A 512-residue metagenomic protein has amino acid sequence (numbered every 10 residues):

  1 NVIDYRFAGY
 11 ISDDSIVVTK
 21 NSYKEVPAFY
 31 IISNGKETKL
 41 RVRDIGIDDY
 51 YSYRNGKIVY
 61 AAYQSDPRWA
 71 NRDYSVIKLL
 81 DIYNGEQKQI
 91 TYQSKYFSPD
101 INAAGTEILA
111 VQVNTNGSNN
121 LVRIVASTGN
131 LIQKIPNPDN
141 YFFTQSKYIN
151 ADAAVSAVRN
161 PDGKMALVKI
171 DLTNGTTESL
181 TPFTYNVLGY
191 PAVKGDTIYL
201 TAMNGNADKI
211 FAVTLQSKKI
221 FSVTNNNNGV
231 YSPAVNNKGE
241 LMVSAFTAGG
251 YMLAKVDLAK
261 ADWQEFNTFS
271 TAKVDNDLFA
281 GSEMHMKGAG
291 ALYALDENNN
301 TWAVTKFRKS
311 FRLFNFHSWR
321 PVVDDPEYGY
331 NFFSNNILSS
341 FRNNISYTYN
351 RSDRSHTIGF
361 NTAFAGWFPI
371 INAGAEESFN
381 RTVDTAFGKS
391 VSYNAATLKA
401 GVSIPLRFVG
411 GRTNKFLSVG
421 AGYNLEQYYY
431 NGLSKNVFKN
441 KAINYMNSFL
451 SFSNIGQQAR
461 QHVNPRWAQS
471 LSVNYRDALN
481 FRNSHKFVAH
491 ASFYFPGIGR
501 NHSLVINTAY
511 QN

Functional and structural regions predicted by a protein language model:
N1-Y10, K20-N21, V26, A202 (+3 more regions): Outer-membrane beta-barrel initiation region
V2-D4, T19-F29, R41-D48, A61-I77 (+9 more regions): A flexible loop/linker signature enriched in serine peptidases of the S9 family
G9-I11, Y51-S52, D100-N102, K147 (+2 more regions): Conserved beta-strand position repeated across blades of beta-propeller domains
D13-S15, N55-G56, A104-T106, A151-A153 (+2 more regions): Short coil/turn segments that connect the beta-strands within blades of beta-propeller domains
I32-K36, D81-G85, V125-G129, D171-G175 (+2 more regions): Short loop/turn segments that connect beta-strands within beta-propeller blades
K39-S52, F360-D384: Blade-loop segments of beta-propeller domains
R72-Y74, S118-N120, Y141-Q145, K164-A166 (+11 more regions): Transmembrane beta-barrel architecture of outer membranes
G374-N512: Transmembrane beta-strand segments of outer-membrane beta-barrel domains in Gram-negative and organellar OMPs
